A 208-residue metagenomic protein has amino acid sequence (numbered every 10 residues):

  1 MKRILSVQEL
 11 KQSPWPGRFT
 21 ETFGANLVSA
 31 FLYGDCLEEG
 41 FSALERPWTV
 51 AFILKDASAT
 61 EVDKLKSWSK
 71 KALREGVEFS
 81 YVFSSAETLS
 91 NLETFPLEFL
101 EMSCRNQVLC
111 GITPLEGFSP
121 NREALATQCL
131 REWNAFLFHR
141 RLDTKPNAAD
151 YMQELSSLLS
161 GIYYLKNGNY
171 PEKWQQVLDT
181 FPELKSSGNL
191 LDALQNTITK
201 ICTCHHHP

Functional and structural regions predicted by a protein language model:
M1-T22, E38-E45, V50-E93: Metal-dependent nucleotidyltransferase catalytic core
G24-N26: Short helix-terminating capping/connector loops at secondary-structure junctions
V28-C36: Short gly/ser-rich loop at a beta-strand->alpha-helix junction or flexible surface loop bordering the NTP-binding
F31, A51-K55, S156, S160-G161: Conserved short hydrophobic patches within well-ordered secondary structure
Y33, R105, T180: Short acidic/histidine-centered micro-motifs embedded in hydrophobic/aromatic stretches that mark compact functional
V62-A149: Conserved NTP/Mg2+-binding pocket subregion across the NTase superfamily
G117-P208: Conserved nucleotidyltransferase catalytic core and NTase-mimicking acidic/glycine-rich helix/loop elements in nucleic
